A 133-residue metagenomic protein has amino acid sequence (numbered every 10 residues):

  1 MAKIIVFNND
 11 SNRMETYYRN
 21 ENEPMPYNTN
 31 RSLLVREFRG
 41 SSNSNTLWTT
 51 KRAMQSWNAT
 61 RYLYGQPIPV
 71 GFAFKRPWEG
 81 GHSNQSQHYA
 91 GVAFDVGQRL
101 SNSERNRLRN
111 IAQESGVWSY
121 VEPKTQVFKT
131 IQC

Functional and structural regions predicted by a protein language model:
M1-A59: Extracytoplasmic cell-surface/polysaccharide-interacting catalytic and binding patches
I4-N9, N43-L47, S83-C133: Catalytic cores and adjacent binding grooves of peptidoglycan-active enzymes
T16-Y17, P26, R61-L63, H88 (+2 more regions): Intrinsically disordered, low-complexity N-terminal regions enriched in serine/proline/glycine with scattered basic
N22-P24, P67, V121: Selective for proline/serine-rich intrinsically disordered segments in cytosolic/nuclear regulatory regions
F38, P69, W78-E79, E114 (+1 more regions): Intrinsically disordered, low-complexity segments enriched in small/polar residues
S41-N43, G65-G71, S103-E104: N-terminal start-of-chain detector that recognizes signal peptides and the immediate post-cleavage beginning
K51-S83: Extended, low-complexity, intrinsically disordered C-terminal regulatory tails of eukaryotic serine/threonine kinases
